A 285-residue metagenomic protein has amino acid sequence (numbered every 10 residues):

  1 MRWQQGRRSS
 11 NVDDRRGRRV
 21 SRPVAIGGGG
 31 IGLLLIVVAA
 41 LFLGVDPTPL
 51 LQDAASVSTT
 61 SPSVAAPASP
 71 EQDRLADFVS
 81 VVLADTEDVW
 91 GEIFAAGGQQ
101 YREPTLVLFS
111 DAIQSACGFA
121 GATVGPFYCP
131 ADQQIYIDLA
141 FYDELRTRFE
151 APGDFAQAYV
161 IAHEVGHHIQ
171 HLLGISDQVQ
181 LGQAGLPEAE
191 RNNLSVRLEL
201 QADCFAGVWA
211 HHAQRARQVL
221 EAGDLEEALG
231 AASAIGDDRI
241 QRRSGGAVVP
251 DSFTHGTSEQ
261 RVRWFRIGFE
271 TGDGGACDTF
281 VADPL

Functional and structural regions predicted by a protein language model:
G6-I26, G30-T254, R263-R266, E270-L285: A Zn2+-metalloprotease active-site environment signal
Q260: Short alpha-helical
